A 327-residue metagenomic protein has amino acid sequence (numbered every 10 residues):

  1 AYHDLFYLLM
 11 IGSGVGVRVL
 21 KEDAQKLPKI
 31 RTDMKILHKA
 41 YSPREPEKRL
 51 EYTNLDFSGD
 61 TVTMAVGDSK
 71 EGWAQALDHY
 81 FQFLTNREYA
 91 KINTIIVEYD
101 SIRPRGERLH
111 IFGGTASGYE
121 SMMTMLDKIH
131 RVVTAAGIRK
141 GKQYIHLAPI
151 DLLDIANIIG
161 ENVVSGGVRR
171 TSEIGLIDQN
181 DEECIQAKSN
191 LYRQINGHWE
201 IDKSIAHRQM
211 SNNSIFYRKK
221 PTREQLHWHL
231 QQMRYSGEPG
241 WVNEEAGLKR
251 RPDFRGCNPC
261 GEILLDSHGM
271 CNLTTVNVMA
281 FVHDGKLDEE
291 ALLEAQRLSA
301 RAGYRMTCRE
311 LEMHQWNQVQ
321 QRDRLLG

Functional and structural regions predicted by a protein language model:
A1-G113, M122, Q232-G327: Function-dense linear segments that define catalytic or interfacial modules in macromolecule-processing proteins
T63-A65, K142-L147, I215-R218: Flexible, glycine/proline-enriched loop segments at strand-loop-helix junctions that form or flank small-ligand binding
V66, K70, G118, M122 (+2 more regions): Short capping loops/turns at secondary-structure boundaries
E71, Q75-Q82, N86, T124-D127 (+4 more regions): A broad, structural surface signal
A90-I96, G137-D154, V163-G175, M306-R322: Flexible, glycine/charged-enriched surface loops at secondary-structure junctions
G113-R139: Glycine-rich and small/hydrophobic secondary-structure elements
Y119, P149, K220-R223, E289-L293: Generic detection of long, well-ordered alpha-helical segments
E120, V132, A136-G137, I158-K249: Conserved, charged catalytic cores of large soluble enzymes
